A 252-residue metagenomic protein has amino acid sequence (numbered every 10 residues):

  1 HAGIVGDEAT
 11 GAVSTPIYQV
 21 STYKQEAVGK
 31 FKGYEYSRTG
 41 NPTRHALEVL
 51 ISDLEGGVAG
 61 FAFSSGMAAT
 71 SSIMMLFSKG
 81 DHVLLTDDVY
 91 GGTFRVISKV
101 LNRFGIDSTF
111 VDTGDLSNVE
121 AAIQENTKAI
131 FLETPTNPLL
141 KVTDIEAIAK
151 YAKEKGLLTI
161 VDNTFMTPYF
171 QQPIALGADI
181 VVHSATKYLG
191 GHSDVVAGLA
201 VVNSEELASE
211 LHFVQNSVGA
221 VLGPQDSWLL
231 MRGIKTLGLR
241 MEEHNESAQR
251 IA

Functional and structural regions predicted by a protein language model:
H1-I17: Short conserved active-site loop signatures built around small residues
A2, S21, T113: Active-site donor-binding loop signature of nucleotide-sugar glycosyltransferases
D7-T10, G40, L189: Short Gly/Pro-enriched turn/cap motifs at secondary-structure boundaries
A12-V13, H45, G56, F104: Short, basic and Ser/Thr-rich N-terminal targeting/leader segments
V13-I17, K32, A59, D226: A generic secondary-structure signal marking the coil-to-beta-strand transition
T22-S71, L76, G92-K99: Conserved N-terminal alpha-helix of the aminotransferase class I/II PLP-enzyme fold
F61-A252: Conserved PLP-enzyme active-site core in the AAT-like
